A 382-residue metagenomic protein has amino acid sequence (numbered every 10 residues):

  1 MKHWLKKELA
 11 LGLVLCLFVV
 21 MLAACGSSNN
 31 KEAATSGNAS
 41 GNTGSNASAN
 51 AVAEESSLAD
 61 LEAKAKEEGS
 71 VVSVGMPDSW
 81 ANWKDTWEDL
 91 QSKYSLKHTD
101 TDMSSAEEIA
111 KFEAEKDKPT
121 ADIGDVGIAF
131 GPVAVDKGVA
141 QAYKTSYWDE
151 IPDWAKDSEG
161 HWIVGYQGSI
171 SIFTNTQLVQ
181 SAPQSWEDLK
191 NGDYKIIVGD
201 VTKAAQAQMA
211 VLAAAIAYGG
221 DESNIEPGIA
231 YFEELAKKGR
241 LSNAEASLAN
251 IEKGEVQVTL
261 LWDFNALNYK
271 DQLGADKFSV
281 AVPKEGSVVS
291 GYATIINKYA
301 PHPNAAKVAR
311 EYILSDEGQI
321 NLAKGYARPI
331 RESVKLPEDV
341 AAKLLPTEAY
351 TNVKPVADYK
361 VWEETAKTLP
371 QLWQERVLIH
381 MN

Functional and structural regions predicted by a protein language model:
W4-S28: Sec-dependent N-terminal signal peptides of Gram-positive bacterial secreted proteins and lipoproteins
M21-S45: Bacterial lipoprotein signal-peptidase II cleavage site
A47, T351-N382: Conserved C-terminal helix/tail region of periplasmic/extracytoplasmic solute-binding proteins
E55-K97: Short, polar/charged alpha-helical segment
V72-W87, T99-E113, D117-V256: Extracytoplasmic ligand-binding site segments that recognize negatively charged/polar headgroups
A129-V133, E252, Q257-K277: A ligand-binding cleft/hinge motif common to bilobed small-molecule-binding domains
A140-W148, G160-V164, E187, V258 (+3 more regions): Short beta-strand->loop
S287-V288, Y292, N297-V356: Mature extracytoplasmic/periplasmic domains
